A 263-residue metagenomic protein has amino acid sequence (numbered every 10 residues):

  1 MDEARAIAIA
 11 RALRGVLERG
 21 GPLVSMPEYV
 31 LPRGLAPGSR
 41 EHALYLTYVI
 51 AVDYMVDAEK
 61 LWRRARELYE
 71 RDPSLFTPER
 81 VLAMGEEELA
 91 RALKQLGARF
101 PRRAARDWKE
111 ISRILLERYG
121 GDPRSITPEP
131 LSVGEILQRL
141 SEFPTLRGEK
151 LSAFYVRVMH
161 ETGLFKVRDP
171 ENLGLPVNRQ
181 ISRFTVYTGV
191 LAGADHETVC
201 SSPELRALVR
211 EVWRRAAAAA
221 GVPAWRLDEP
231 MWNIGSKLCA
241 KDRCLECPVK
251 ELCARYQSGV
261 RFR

Functional and structural regions predicted by a protein language model:
M1-R263: HhH-family (HhH-GPD) DNA N-glycosylase catalytic core used in base-excision repair
